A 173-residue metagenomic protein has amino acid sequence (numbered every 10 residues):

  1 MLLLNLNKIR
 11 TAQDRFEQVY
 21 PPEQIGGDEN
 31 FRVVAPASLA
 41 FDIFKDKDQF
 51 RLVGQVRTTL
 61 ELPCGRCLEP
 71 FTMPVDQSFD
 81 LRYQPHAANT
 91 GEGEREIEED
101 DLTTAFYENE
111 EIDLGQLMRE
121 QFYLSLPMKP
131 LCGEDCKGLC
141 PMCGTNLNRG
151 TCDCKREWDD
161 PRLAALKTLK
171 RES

Functional and structural regions predicted by a protein language model:
M1-S173: Structured interface patches
